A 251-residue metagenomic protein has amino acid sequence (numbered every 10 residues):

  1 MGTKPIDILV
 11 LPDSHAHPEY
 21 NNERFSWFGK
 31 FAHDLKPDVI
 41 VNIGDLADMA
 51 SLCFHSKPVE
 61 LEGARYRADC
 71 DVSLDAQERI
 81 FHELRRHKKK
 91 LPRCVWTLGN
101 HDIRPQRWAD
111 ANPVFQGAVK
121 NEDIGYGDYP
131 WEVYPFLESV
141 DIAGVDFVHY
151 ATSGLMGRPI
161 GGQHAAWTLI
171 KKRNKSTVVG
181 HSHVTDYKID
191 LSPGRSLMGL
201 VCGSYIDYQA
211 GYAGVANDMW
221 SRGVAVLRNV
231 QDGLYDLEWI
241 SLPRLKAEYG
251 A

Functional and structural regions predicted by a protein language model:
M1-E78: N-terminal active-site segment of His-dependent metallophosphoesterases
P5, K36-D38, L91-R93, R173-N174 (+1 more regions): A general structural motif
P12-A16, G44-A47, N100-D102, Y150-T152 (+2 more regions): Active-site metal-binding loops of divalent metal-dependent hydrolases
S26-F28, K57-E60, N112-F115, P193-L197: Glycine-rich, phosphate-binding/catalytic loops in enzymes
I40, C94-W96, G199: Hydrophobic/aromatic residues located in beta-strands of well-ordered beta-sheets within soluble catalytic
V72-V178, S182-P193: Conserved catalytic scaffold of divalent metal-dependent phosphoesterases
V148-I240, R244: Conserved beta-sheet core of the metallophosphoesterase superfamily
Y249-G250: Intrinsically disordered, low-complexity segments enriched in small/polar residues
